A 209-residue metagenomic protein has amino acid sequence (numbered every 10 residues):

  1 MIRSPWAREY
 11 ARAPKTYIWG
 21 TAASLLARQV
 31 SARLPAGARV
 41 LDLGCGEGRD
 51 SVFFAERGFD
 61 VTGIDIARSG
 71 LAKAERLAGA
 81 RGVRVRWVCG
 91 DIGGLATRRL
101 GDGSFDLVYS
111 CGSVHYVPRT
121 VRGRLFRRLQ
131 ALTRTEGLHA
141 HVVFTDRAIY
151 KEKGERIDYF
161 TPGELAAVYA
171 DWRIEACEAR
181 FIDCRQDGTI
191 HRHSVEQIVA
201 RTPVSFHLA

Functional and structural regions predicted by a protein language model:
M1-P35, L41-L43, E47-L100, V117-R124 (+2 more regions): Class I (Rossmann-like) S-adenosyl-L-methionine-dependent methyltransferase catalytic domain, capturing the SAM-binding
Y109: A conserved beta-strand element that flanks and buttresses the S-adenosyl-L-methionine
G112-S113: Short catalytic micro-motifs in class I SAM-dependent methyltransferases
A131: Short, conserved loop/helix-junction motifs that constitute active-site signature segments in enzyme catalytic cores
